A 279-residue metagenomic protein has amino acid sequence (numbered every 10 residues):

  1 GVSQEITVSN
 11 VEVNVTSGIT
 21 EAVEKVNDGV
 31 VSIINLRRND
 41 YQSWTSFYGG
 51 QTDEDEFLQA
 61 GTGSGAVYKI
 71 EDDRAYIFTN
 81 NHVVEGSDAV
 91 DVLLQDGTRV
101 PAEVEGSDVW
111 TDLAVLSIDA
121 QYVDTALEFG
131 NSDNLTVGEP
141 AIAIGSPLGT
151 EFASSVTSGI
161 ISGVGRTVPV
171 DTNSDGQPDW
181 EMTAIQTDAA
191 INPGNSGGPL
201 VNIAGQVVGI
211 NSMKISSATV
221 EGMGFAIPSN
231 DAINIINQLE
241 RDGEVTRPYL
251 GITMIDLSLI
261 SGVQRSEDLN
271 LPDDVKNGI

Functional and structural regions predicted by a protein language model:
V2-N277: Serine-dependent protease modules
